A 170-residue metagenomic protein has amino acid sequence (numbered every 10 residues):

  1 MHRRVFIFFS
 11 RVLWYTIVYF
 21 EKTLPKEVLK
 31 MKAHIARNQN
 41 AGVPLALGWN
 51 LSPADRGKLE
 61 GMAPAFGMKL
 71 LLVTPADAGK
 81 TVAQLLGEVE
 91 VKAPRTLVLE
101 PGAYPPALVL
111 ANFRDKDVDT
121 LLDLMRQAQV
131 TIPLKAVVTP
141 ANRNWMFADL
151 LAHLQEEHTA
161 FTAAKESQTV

Functional and structural regions predicted by a protein language model:
V5-K30: Short, Lys/Arg-enriched N-terminal segments with co-localized hydrophobic residues within the first ~10-30 amino acids
E27-E88: N-terminal, charge-rich interaction modules
K32-N40, R95-P101, R126: Short, flexible, solvent-exposed loop/turn segments with mixed acidic/basic and small polar residues
P53, A76-A78, R114, P140-R143: Short beta-alpha junction loops
G57-K58, D117-S167: Helix-rich interaction surfaces within compact, conserved domain-sized segments that mediate assembly or partner
L86-L97: Glycine-rich, highly charged phosphate/nucleotide-binding loops
L97-M125: Mid-chain, well-packed structural core segment of small domains
